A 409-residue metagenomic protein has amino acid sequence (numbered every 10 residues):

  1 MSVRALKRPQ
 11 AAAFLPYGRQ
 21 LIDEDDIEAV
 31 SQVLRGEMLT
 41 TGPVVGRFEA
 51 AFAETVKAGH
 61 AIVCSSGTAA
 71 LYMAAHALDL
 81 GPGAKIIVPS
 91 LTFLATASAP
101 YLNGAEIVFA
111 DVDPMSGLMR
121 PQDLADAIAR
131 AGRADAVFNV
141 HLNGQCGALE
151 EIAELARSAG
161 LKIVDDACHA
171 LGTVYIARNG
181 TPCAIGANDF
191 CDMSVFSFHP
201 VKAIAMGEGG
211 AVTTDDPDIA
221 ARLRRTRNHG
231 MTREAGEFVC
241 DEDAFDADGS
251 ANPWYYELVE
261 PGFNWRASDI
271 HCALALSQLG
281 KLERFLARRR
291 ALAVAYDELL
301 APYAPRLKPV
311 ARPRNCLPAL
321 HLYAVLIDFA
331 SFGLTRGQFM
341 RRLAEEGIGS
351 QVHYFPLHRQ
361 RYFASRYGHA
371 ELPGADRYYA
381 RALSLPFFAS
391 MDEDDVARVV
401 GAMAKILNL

Functional and structural regions predicted by a protein language model:
M1-L39, P43, V259, P386: N-terminal "arm"/small-domain region of PLP-dependent enzymes with the aminotransferase-like
M38-K85, A99-N103, F109-D111, R178: Phosphate-binding glycine-rich loop
G46-A50, A58-A61, Q122, A136-V140 (+4 more regions): PLP-dependent aminotransferase class I/II
Y72-R130, A136-F138, T335: Conserved PLP-anchoring active-site segment centered on the Schiff-base-forming lysine
S98-P100, L155, I270: Hydrophobic/aromatic ligand-binding patch that stacks against planar heteroaromatic rings of cofactors or nucleotides
N103, S158-A159, E346: Helix C-cap/helix->beta junction micro-motif
M115-M206, A211-A221, S384, F388: Active-site phosphate-binding strand-loop segment of PLP-dependent enzymes
